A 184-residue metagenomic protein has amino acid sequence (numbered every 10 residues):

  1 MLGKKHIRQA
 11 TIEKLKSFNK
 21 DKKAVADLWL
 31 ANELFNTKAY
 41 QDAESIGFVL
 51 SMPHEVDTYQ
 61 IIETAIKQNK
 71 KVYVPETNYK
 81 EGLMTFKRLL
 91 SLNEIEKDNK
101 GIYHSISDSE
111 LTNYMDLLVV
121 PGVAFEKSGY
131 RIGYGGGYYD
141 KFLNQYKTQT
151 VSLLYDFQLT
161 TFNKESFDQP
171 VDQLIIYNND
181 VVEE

Functional and structural regions predicted by a protein language model:
M1-E96, I102-Y103, D108-N113: N-terminal active-site beta-alpha-beta segment that forms phosphate/nucleotide-binding and substrate-recognition loops
G82-E184: Conserved phosphate- and dinucleotide-binding cores of soluble alpha/beta proteins, encompassing both enzyme active
